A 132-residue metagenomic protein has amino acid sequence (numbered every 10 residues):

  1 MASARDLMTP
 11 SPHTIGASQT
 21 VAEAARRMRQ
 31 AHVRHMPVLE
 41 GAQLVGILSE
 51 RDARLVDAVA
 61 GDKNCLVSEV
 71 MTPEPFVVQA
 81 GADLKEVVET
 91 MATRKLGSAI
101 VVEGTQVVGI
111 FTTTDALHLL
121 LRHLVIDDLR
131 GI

Functional and structural regions predicted by a protein language model:
M1-S11, S49-V77, G81-A92, V107 (+1 more regions): Tandem CBS (Bateman) regulatory domains
T14-H32, L39-E40, V78-K95, V101-V102 (+1 more regions): The conserved cystathionine-beta-synthase
H35-M36, D52: Hydrophobic alpha-helical segments, especially transmembrane helices and their immediate juxtamembrane helical caps
L39, L44-V45, R54, V102 (+1 more regions): Short hydrophobic beta-strand segments in globular cytosolic domains
